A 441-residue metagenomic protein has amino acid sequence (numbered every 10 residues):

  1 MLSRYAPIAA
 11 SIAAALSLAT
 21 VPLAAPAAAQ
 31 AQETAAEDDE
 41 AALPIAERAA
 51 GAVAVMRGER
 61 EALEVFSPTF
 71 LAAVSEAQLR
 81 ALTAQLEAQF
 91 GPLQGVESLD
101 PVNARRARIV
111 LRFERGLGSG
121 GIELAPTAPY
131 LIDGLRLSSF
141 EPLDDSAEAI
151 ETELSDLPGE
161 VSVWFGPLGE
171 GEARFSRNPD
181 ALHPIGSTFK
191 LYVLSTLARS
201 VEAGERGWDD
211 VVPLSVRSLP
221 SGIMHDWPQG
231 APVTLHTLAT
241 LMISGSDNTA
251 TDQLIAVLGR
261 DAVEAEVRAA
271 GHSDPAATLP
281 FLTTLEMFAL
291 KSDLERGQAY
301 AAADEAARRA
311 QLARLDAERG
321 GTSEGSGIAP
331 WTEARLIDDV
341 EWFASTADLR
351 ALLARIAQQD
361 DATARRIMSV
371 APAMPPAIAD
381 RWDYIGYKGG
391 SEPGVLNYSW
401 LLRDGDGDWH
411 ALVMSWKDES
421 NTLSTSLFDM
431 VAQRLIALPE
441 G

Functional and structural regions predicted by a protein language model:
Q30-V55: Short, low-complexity N-terminal intrinsically disordered segments enriched in polar/charged residues
R60-V102: Short solvent-exposed beta->alpha transition segments
P101-I150, M430-I436: Exposed beta-sheet edge and beta->alpha loop/turn motif
S138-E170, R174-A181: Beta-lactamase-like hydrolase cores
S139-L157, D261, G327-G441: Structured C-terminal helix/loop/strand segments within mature extracytoplasmic catalytic/sensor domains
P184-V212, M242, L412: Active-site SXXK
A203-A231: Short, glycine/proline-biased beta-turn/loop segments that scaffold the active-site neighborhood
G230-G320, A347: Active-site-adjacent helix/loop patches that line small-molecule binding or acyl-intermediate pockets
